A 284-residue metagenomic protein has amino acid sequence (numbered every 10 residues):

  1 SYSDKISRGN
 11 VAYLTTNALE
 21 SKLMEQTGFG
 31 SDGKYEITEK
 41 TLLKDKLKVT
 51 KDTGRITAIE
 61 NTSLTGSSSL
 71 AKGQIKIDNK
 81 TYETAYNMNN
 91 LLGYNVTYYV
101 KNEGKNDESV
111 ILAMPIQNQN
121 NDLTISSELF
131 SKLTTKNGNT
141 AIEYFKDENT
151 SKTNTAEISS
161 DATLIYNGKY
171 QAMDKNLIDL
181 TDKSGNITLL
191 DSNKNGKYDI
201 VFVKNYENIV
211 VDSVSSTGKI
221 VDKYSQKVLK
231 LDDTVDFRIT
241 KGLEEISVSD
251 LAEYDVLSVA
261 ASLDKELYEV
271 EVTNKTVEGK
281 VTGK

Functional and structural regions predicted by a protein language model:
S1-L129: Terminal recognition/anchoring or ligand-binding modules at protein termini
R8, Y13-N17, N186-L190, K223 (+1 more regions): Extracellular/lumenal glycan-associated surfaces
Y35-A71, I116-S151, F202-S225, V272-K284: Structural detector for short beta-strands of small beta-barrel domains
K72, T153, S159-D161, S184 (+3 more regions): Surface-exposed or flexible loop/turn and strand-edge residues in extracellular/cell-surface modules
K80, A85-N87, I116-Q119, F130 (+3 more regions): Structured surface patches comprising rigid loops and adjacent beta-strands/short helices at the edges of well-ordered
E83-Y99, G168-T188, G242-S258: Short nucleic-acid-contacting surface segments enriched for D/E, G, S/T with interspersed K/R
L180-D182, L229-S262, T273-V277, T282-K284: Extended non-catalytic domains of envelope/secretory-pathway proteins
K194-Y198, K265-E266: Acidic, glycine-anchored loop motifs typical of Ca2+
